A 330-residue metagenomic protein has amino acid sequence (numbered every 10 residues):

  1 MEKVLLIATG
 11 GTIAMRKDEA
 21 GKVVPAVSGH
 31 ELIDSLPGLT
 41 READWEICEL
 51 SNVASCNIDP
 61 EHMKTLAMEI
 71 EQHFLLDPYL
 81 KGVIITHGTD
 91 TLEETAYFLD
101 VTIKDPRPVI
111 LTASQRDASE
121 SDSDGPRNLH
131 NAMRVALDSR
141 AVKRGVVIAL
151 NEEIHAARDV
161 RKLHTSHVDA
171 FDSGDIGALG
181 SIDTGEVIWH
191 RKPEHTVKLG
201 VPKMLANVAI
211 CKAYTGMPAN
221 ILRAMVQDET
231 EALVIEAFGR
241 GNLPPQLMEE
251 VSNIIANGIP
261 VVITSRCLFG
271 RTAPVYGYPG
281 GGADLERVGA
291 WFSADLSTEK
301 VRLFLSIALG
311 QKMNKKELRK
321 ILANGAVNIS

Functional and structural regions predicted by a protein language model:
M1-Q72, E249, F269, F292: ATP/NTP phosphate-donor binding region
E2, I7-G11, K17, S28-G29 (+3 more regions): Accessory alpha-helical/coil subdomains and C-terminal extensions that flank or cap enzyme catalytic cores
I7-T9, I85-H87, I110-A113, V147-N151 (+3 more regions): Short beta-strand segments
R16-A20, A96, S121-D124, A156-K162 (+1 more regions): Short acidic, glycine/serine/threonine-rich loops at helix termini
D77-L92, D228-R240: Short acidic, glycine-rich surface-loop motifs adjacent to enzyme active sites
I85-R107, L243-V251: Short Gly/Thr/Asp-enriched flexible loops that form oxyanion-binding sites at enzyme active sites
L111-D183: Internal gly/pro-rich beta-alpha loop/helix module that stabilizes soluble enzyme cofactors or their anionic handles
P245-S330: ATP/nucleoside-binding phosphotransfer catalytic cores, i.e., glycine-rich phosphate-binding loops
